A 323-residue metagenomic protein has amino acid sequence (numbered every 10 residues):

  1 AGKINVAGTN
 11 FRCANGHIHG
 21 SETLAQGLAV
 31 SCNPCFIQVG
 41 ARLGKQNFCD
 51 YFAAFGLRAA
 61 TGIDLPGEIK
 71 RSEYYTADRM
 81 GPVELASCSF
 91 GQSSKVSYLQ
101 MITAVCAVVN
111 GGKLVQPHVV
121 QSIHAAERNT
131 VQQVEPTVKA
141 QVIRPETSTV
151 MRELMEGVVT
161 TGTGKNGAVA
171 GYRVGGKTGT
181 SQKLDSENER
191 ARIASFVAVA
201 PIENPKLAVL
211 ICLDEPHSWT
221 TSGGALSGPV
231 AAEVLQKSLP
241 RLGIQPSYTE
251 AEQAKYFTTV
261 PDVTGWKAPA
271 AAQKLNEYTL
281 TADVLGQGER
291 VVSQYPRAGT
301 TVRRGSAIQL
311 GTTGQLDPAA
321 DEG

Functional and structural regions predicted by a protein language model:
A1-L213: Beta-lactam-recognizing serine transpeptidase/beta-lactamase-like catalytic domain environment
S72-Y74, G171, P201, I211-G323: Ligand-recognition elements built from short beta-strands and adjacent flexible loops
